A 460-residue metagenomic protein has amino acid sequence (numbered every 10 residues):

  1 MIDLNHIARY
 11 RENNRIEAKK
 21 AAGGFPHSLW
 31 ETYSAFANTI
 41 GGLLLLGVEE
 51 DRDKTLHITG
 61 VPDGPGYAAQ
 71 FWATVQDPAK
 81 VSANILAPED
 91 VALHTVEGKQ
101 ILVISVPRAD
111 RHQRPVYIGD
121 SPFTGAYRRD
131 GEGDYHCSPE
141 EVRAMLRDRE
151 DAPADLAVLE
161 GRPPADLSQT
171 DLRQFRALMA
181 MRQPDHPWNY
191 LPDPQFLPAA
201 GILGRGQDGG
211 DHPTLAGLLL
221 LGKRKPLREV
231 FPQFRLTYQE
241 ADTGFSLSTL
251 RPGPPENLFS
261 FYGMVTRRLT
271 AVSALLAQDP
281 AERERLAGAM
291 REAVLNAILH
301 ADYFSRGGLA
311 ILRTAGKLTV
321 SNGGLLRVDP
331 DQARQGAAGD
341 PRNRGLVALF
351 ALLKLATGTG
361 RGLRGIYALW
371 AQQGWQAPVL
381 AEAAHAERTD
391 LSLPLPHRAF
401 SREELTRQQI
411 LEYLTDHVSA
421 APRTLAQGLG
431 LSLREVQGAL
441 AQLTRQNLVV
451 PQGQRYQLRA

Functional and structural regions predicted by a protein language model:
M1-R285, L295-A399, E412-T415, S419-Q454 (+1 more regions): Conserved N-terminal catalytic/coupling substructures associated with nucleotide/phosphate chemistry
A289: Conserved N-box helix within the HATPase_c
E292: Active-site alpha-helix of zinc metalloproteases
E403-L411: Short, leucine-enriched amphipathic alpha-helices that occur as contiguous helical runs
